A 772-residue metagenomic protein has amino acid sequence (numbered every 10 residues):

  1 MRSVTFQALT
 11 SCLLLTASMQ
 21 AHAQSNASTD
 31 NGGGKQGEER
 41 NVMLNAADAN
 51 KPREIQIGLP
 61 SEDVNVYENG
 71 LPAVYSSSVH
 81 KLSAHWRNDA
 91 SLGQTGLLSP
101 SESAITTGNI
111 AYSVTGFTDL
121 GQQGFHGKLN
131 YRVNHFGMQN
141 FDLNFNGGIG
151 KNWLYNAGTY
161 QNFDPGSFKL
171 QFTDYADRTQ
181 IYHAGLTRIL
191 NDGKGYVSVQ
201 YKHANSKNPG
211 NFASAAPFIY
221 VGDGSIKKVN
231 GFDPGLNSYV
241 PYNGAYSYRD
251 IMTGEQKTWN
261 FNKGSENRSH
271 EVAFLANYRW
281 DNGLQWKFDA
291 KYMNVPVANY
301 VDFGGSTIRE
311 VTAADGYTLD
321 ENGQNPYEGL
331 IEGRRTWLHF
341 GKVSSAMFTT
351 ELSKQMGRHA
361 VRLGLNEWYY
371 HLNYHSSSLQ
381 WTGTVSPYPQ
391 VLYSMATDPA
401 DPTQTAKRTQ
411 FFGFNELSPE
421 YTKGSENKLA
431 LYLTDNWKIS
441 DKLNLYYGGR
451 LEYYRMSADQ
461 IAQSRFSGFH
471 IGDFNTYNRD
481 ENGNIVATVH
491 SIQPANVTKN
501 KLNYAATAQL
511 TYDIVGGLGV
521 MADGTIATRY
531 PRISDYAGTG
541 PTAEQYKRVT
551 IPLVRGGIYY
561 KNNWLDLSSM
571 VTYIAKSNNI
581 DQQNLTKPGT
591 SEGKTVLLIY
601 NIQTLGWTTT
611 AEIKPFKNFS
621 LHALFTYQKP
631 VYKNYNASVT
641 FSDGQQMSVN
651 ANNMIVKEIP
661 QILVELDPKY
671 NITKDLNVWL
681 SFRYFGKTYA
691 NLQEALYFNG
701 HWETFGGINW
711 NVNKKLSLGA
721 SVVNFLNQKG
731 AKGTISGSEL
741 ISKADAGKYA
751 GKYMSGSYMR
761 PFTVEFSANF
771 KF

Functional and structural regions predicted by a protein language model:
E54, V66-Y67, L82-H85, T95 (+2 more regions): N-terminal periplasmic accessory domains that precede and gate Gram-negative outer-membrane beta-barrel machines
L71-S99: Short acidic/polar hinge/loop motifs at secondary-structure boundaries that mediate gating or recognition
H126, V133-D164, F168-Y239, G264 (+1 more regions): Transmembrane beta-barrel wall of Gram-negative outer-membrane proteins
N146, K547-G556, M654-F772: Conserved C-terminal beta-signal and adjacent last beta-strands/turns of outer-membrane beta-barrel proteins
N211-K257, D302-T336, G383-L417, S457-V497 (+4 more regions): Solvent-exposed loop segments that connect transmembrane elements
N267-P296, E328-G468, T511-D513, K561 (+2 more regions): Face-selective signature of the C-terminal outer-membrane beta-barrel domain
V343-S345, A360-R362, N366-W368, E416 (+5 more regions): Structural signature of Gram-negative outer-membrane beta-barrels, strongest in the C-terminal barrel of TonB-dependent
D441, D566, Y573-S577, G593 (+3 more regions): Gram-negative outer-membrane beta-barrel transporters
